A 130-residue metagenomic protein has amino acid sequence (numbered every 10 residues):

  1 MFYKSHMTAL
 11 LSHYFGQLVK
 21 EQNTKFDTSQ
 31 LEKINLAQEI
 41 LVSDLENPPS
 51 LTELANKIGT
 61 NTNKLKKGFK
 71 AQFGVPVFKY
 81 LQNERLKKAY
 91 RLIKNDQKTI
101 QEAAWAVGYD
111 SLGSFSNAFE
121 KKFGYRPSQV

Functional and structural regions predicted by a protein language model:
M1, L11-E39, S43, A71 (+1 more regions): Short, Lys/Arg-enriched, Trp-marked, Pro/Gly-tolerant hinge/linker segments that flank
N35-E53, A71-D110: Terminal helix-turn-helix DNA-binding modules in bacterial transcription factors
I58-N61, D110-S111: Short coil turns linking two alpha-helices in DNA-binding domains
K64-L65, F69, S114-F115, F119: Short hydrophobic/aromatic patch on the recognition helix
K94-N95, A106, S116-V130: …primarily DNA-binding HTH/wHTH and HhH modules…
